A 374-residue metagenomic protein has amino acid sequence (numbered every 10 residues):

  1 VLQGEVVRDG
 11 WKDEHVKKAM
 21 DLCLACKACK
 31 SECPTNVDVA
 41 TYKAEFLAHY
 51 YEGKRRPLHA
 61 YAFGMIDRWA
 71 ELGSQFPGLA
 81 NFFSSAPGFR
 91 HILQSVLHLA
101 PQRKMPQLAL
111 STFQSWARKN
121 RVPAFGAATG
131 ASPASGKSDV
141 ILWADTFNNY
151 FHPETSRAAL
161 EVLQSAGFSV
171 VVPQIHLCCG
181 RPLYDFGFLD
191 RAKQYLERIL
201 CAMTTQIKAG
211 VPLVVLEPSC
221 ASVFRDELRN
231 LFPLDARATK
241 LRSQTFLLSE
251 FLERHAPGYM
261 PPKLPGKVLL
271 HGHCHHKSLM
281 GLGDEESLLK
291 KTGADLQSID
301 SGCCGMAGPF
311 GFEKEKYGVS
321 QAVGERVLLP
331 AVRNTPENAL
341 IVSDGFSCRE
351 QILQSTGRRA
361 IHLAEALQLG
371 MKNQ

Functional and structural regions predicted by a protein language model:
L2, V6, K30-C33, L183 (+2 more regions): Short amphipathic alpha-helical interaction patches enriched in hydrophobic/aromatic residues with interspersed Lys/Arg
Q3-A25: Ferredoxin-like iron-sulfur electron-transfer modules
K17-C26, K30, H176, H271 (+1 more regions): Residues immediately within or flanking Cys/His clusters that coordinate Zn2+ in small zinc-binding modules
M20-K54: Repeat-solenoid scaffold signature
A40-Q374: Iron-sulfur cluster-binding electron-transfer modules in prokaryotic oxidoreductases
